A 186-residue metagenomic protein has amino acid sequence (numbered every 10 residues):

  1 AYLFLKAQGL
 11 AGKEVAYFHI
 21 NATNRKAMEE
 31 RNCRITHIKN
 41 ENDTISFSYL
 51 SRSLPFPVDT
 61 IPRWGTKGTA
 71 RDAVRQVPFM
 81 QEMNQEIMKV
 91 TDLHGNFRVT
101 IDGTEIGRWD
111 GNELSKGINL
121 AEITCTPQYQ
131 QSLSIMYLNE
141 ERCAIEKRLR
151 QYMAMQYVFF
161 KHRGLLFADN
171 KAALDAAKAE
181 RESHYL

Functional and structural regions predicted by a protein language model:
Y2-L186: Conserved catalytic region of serine esterases and O-acyltransferases that act on ester linkages in lipids
